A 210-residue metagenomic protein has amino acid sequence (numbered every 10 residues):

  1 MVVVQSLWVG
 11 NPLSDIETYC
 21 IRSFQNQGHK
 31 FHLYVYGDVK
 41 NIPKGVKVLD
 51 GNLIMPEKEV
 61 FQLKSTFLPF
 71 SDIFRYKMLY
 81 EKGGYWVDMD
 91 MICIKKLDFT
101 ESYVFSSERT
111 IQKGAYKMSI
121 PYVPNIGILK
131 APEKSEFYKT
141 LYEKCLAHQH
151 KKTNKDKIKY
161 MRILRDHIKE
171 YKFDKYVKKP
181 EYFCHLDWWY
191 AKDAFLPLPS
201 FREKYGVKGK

Functional and structural regions predicted by a protein language model:
M1-D72, M89-K210: Glycosyltransferase-associated regions of secretory-pathway enzymes, highlighting luminal stem/catalytic domains
D72-G84: Small-residue hinge/turn detector
